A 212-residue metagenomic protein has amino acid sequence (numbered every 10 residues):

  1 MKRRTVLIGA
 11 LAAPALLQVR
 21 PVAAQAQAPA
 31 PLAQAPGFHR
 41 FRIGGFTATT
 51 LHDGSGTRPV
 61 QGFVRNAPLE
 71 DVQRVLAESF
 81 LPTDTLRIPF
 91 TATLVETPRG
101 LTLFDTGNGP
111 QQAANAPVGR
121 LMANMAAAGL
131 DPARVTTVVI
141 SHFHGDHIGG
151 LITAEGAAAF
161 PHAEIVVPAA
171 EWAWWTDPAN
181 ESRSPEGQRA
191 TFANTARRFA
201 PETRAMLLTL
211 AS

Functional and structural regions predicted by a protein language model:
T5-A26: N-terminal export signals
V19-T49: C-terminal segment of N-terminal export signals and the immediately downstream linker at the start of the mature
G37-A128: Conserved beta-strand hairpin/beta-sheet module of binuclear metal-dependent hydrolase folds, prominently
T49-L51, V139, V166, L208: Hydrophobic/aromatic beta-strand patches that form the interior of the parallel beta-sheet core in alpha/beta enzyme
Q61, A114-N115, G150-I152, D177-P178: Short, solvent-exposed loop/turn and secondary-structure capping segments
A92, A116-V166: Active-site metal-binding motif and surrounding structural segment of the metallo-beta-lactamase
G107-G109, H144, E171: Catalytic metal-binding/acid-base residues of hydrolase active sites
A126-L130, R134, P161-E164, A169-S212: Metallo-beta-lactamase
